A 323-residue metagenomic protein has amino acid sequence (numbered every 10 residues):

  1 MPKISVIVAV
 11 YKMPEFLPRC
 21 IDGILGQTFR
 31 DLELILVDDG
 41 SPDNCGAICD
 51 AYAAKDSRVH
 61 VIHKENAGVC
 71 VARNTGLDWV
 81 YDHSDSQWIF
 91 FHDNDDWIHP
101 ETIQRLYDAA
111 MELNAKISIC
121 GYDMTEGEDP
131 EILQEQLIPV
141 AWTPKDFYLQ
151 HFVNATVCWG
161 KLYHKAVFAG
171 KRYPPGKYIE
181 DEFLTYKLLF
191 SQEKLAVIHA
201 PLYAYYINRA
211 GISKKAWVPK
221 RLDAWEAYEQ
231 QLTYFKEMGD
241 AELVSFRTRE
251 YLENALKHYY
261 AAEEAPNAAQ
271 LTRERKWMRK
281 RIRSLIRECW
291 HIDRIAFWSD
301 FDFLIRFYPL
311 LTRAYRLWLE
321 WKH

Functional and structural regions predicted by a protein language model:
V8, K12-G26: Short, well-formed alpha-helical segments that are part of the catalytic scaffolds of diverse glycosyltransferases
R30, D38-I48, A67: A conserved acidic beta->alpha catalytic loop
K64-S84: Glycine-rich, basic loop-to-helix element that forms the pyrophosphate-binding segment of sugar-nucleotide handling
I89: Short aromatic/hydrophobic "clamp" motif used to bind/position activated sugar donors
E101-L133: Conserved donor NDP-sugar-binding/catalytic core segment of glycosyltransferases
A115, A265-H323: Membrane-interface aromatic/basic loop that binds lipid-linked glycans or pyrophosphate carriers, typified by
K145-A224: Conserved nucleotide-sugar donor-binding catalytic segment
L202-N208, K215-E242, N254-C289: Catalytic core of nucleotide-sugar-dependent glycosyltransferases
